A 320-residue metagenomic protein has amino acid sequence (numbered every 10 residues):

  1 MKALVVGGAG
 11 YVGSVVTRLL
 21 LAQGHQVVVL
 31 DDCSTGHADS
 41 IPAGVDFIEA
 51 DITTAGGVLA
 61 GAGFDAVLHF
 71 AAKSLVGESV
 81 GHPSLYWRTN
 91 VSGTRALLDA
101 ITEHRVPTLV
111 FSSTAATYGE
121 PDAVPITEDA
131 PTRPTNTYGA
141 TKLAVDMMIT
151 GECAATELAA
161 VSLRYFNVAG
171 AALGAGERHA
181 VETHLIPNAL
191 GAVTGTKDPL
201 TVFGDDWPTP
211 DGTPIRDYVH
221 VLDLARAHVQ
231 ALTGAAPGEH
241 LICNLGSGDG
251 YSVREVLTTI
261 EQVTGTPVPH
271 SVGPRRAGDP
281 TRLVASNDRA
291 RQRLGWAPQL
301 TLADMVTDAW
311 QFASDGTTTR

Functional and structural regions predicted by a protein language model:
M1-R164, V168: N-terminal Rossmann-like NAD(P)+-binding domain of SDR-like oxidoreductases, especially those catalyzing
I52, P131, N167-G170, D205-W207 (+1 more regions): Residues that form or immediately flank small-molecule/cofactor binding pockets and catalytic motifs
V76-V80, A171-G176, P210-G212: A short acidic, helix-capping loop that chelates divalent metal ions and anchors anionic groups
W87, T135-L143, H179-P187, D217-Y218 (+1 more regions): Short-chain dehydrogenase/reductase
L158, G174, P199-V202: Oxidoreductase cofactor-interface core, primarily capturing Rossmann-like NAD(P)-dependent enzymes
N188, T194-R320: C-terminal substrate-binding subdomain of Rossmann-fold SDR/epimerase-dehydratase oxidoreductases
